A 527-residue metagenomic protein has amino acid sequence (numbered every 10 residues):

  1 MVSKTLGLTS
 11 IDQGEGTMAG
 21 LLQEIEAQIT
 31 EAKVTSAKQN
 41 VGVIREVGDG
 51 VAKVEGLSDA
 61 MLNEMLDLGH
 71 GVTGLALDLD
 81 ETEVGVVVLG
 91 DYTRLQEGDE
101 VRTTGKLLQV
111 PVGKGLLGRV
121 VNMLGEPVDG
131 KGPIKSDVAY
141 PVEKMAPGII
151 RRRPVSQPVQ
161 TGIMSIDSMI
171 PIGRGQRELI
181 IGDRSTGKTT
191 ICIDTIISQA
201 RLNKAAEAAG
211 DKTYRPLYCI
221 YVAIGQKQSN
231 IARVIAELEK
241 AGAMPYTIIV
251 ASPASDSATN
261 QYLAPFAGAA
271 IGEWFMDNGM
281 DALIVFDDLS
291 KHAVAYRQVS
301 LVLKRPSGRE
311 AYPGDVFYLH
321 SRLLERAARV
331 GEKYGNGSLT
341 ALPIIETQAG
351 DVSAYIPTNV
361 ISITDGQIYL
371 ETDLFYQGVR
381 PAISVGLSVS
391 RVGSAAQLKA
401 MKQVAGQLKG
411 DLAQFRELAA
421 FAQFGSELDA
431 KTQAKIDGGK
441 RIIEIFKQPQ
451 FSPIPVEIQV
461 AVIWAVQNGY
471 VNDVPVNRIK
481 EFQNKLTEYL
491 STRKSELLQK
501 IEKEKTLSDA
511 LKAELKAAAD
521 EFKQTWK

Functional and structural regions predicted by a protein language model:
S3, R94, W274, K291 (+1 more regions): Conserved catalytic/coupling modules of large nucleotide/cofactor-utilizing molecular machines
E15-T30, V34-A37, E46-V159: Acidic-enriched and Gly/Ser
D99-V101, L108, V112-G115, V128-R177 (+4 more regions): P-loop NTPase nucleotide-binding/switch module
G182-D183: The Walker A (P-loop) glycine that initiates the GxxxxGKT/S ATP-binding motif of P-loop NTPases
G187: Conserved glycine(s) of the Walker
A208-L217, Q226-I271, L301-P313: Nucleotide-state-sensitive switch-loop elements of NTP-binding domains
P216-C219, P245-I248, G279-L283, N336-A341: Loop/turn-to-beta-strand initiation segments
N260-Y296: Phosphate-binding/switch loop-helix module in NTP-utilizing enzymes
